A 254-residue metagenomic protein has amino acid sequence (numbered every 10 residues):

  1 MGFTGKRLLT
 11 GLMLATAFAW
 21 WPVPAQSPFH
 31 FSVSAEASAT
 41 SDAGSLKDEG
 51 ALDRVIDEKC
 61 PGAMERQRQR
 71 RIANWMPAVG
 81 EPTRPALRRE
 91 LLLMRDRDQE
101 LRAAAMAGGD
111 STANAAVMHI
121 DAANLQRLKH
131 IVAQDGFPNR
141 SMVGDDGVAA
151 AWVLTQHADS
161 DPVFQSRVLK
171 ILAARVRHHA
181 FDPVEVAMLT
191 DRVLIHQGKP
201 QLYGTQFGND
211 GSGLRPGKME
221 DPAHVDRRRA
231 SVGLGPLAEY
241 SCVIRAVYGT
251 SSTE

Functional and structural regions predicted by a protein language model:
G2-T10: Bacterial N-terminal signal peptides that target proteins for export
F3, F18, F29-F31: Aromatic (phenylalanine/tyrosine) cluster motif
T10-A19: Bacterial N-terminal signal peptides
W21-A25: Sec/Tat signal peptide C-region and signal peptidase I cleavage site
F29-A37, S41-Q197: N-terminal helix-rich structural modules
A149-S251: Mature-region segments of soluble proteins
E254: Charge-dense polyanion-binding interfaces
